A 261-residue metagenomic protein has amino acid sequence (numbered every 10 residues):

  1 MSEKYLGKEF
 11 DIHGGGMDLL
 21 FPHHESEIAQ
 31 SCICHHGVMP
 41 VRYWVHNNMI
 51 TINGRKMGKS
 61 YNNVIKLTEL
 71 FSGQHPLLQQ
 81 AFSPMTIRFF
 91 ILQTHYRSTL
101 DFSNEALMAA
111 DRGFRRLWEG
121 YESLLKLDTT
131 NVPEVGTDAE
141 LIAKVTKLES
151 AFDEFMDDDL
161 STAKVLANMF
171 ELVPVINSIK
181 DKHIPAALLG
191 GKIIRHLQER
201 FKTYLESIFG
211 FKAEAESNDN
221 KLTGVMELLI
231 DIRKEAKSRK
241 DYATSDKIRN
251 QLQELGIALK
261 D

Functional and structural regions predicted by a protein language model:
M1-L125: Alpha-helical recognition segments enriched in aromatics with Gly/Pro capping that present substrate-recognition
D18, R55-M57, D138-A143, K221-L222: A short, ordered amphipathic alpha-helix with a cationic face
A29, I65, S150-E154, I230-D231: Positions in alpha-helical segments
H36, S72-H75, I91-L92, R115-W118 (+7 more regions): Hydrophobic alpha-helix feature that most strongly marks membrane-spanning transmembrane helices and their immediate
Y43-N47, I91, S103-N104, D128-P133 (+3 more regions): Short coil/turn segments at secondary-structure boundaries
N63, V145-E149, V225-L229: N-terminal alpha-helical segment
A106-G191: Helix-loop elements that line ligand-binding/catalytic pockets
E154, A167-D261: Basic, alpha-helical terminal appendages of large translation-related enzymes
